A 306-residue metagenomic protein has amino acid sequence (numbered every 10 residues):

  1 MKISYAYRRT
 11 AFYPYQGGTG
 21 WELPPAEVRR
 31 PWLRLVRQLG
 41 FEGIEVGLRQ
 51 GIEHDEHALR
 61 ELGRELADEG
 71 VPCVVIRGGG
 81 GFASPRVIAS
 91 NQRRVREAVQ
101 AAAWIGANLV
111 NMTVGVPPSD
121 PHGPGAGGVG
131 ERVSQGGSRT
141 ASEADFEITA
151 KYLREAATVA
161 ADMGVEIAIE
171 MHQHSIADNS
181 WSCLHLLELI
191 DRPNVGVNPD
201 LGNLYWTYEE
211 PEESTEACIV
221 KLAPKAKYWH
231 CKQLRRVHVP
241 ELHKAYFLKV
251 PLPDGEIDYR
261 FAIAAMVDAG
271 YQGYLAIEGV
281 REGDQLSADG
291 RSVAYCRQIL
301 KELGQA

Functional and structural regions predicted by a protein language model:
M1-L109, E143-A144, V195-G196, P224 (+2 more regions): N-terminal pre-domain/capping segments
P14-Y15, P118-G127, R235-L242: Short acidic/His/Gly/Ser-rich catalytic and metal-binding motifs that mark active-site loops of diverse hydrolases
G18-T19, G43-I44, D68, A150-E256: Acidic/histidine-rich catalytic cores of soluble enzymes
E22-A26, R30, E65-E69, S84-V197: Active-site acidic/histidine proton-transfer and metal-coordination neighborhood in alpha/beta enzyme cores
L23-P25, V46-E61, G81-N91, P118-P121 (+5 more regions): Acidic-and-aromatic substrate-binding clefts and catalytic sites of carbohydrate-active enzymes
G47, T113, W229-K232, E278: Conserved residues at the C-terminal ends of beta-strands
A58-P72, G127-V133, S182-L189, P251-I257 (+1 more regions): Short, electropositive alpha-helical surface patch
Y274-V280: Short acidic/histidine-rich active-site segments
